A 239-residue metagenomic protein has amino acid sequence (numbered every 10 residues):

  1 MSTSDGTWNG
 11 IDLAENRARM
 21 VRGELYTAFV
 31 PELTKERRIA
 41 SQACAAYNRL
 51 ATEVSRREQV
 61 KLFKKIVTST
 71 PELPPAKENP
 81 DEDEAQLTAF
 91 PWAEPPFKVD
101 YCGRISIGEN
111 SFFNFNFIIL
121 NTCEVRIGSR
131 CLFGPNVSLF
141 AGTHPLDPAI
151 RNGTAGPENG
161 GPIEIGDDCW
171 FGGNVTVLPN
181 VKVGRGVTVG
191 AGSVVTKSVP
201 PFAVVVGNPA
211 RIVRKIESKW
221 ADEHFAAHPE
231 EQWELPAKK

Functional and structural regions predicted by a protein language model:
M1-F90, A210-R214, S218-K239: Terminal amphipathic alpha-helical/low-complexity segments used for targeting or macromolecular assembly
V21, E164-G166, P200: Residue-level recognition of short, solvent-exposed, well-ordered loop/turn junctions that link secondary-structure
Y26, V175, S193-V195, A210: Short, flexible micro-motifs
E82-D83, W92-G108, F112-V183, K215-E217 (+1 more regions): Flexible, glycine/small-residue-enriched loop-and-beta-strand segment within the central core of proteins
V137, H144-P145, S193-V194, P200 (+1 more regions): Flexible glycine-rich beta->alpha loop in the catalytic core of nucleotide-sugar glycosyltransferases
K182-V204: C-terminal/domain-terminus segments
